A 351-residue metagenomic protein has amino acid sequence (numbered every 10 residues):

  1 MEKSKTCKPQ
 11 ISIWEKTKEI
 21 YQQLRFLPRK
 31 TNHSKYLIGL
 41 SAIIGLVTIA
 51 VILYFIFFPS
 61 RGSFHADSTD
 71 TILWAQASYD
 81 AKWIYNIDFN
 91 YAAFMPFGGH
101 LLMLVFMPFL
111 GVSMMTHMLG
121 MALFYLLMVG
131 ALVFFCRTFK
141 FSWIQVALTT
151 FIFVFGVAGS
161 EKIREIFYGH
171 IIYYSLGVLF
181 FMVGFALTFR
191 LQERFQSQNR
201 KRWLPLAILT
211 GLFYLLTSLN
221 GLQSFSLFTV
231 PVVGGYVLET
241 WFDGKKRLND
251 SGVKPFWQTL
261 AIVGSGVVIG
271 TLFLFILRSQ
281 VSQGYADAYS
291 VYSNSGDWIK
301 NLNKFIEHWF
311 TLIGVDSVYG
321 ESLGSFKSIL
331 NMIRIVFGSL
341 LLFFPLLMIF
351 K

Functional and structural regions predicted by a protein language model:
M1-L53, Q258-G264: Start-transfer (signal-anchor) and selected internal transmembrane alpha helices of multi-pass inner/ER membrane
A42-T48, L119-Q145, V183, F343-I349: Transmembrane-helix motifs of polytopic, lipid-linked glycan transferases
F57-A66, Y79-L104, M115: Membrane-proximal lumenal/periplasmic loop motifs of glycosylation machinery
W83, L101-L123, M128, K140-F141 (+1 more regions): Juxtamembrane segments of multi-pass membrane glycosylation machinery that transfer sugars from lipid-linked donors
A92, P96, S142-Q192: Membrane-interface micro-motifs in multi-pass membrane enzymes
R202-V233, V268: Membrane-interface alpha helices of multi-pass inner-membrane proteins
S226-V267: Perimembrane helix-loop-helix junctions
V233-D243, K327-K351: Hydrophobic, aromatic-rich transmembrane alpha-helices and their immediate juxtamembrane boundary segments
